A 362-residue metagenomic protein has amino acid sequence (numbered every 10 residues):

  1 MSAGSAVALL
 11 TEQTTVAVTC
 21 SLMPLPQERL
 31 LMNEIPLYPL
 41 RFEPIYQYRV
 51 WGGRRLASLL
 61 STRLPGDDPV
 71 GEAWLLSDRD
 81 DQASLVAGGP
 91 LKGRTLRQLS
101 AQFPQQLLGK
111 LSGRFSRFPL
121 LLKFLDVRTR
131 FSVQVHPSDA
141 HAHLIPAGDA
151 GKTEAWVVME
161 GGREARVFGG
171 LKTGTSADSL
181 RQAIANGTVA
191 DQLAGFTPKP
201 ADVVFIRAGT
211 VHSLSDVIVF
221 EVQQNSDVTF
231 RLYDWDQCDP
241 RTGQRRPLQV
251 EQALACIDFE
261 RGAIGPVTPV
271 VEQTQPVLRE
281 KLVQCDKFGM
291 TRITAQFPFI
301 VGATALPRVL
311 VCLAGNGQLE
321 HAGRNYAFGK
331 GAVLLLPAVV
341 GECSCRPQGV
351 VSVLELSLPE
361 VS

Functional and structural regions predicted by a protein language model:
A6-V7, V16-T19, P24-L25: Short, low-complexity intrinsically disordered segments enriched in A/P/G/S/L with frequent Arg, especially at protein
L22-T175, D234-A263, M290, E360: Transition-metal
R117, L125-R130, S138, G161-E164 (+4 more regions): Ligand-binding loop in jelly-roll beta-barrel domains
T175-F205: Active-site glycine-rich loop that binds ribose-phosphate moieties when present
Q192, V203-F205, T210-G265: An exposed, glycine/acidic-rich loop-and-rim segment of catalytic or binding clefts
L193-V204, A322-V339: Short acidic-glycine-tyrosine-enriched beta hairpin
P247-A305: Functionally critical, mid-to-C-terminal surface segments that flank or help form catalytic/ligand
P298-I300, G315-E320: Short beta-strand segments in beta-sandwich/barrel cores
